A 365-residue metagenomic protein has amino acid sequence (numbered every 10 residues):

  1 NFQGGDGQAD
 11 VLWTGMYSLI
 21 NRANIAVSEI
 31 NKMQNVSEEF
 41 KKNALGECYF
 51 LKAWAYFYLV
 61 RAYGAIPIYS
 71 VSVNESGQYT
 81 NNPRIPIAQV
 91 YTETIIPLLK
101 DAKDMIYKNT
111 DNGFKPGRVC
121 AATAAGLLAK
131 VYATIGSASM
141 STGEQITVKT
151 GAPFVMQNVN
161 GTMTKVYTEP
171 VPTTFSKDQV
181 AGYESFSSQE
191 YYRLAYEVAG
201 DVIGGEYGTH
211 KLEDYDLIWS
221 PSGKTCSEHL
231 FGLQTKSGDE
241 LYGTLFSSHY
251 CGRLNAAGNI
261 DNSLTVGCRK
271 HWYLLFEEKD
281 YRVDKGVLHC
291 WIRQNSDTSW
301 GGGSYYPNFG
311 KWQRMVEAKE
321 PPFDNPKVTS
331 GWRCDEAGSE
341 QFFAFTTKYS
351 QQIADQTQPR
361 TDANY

Functional and structural regions predicted by a protein language model:
N1-Q3, I25-S28, V60-Y69, Y91-T92 (+2 more regions): Aromatic-residue-lined binding/catalytic grooves and analogous aromatic/hydrophobic interfacial grooves in multimeric
N1-W13, D201, G208-Y365: Elongated scaffold/linker segments in the mid-to-C-terminal portions of large proteins
N1-Y63, G77-R118, P322, S330-W332 (+1 more regions): Conserved, well-structured interaction surfaces
I66, N82-I85, V171, Y306 (+2 more regions): Intrinsic-disorder/low-complexity coil detector
Y69-G77: Short, conserved phosphate-binding/catalytic loop or strand-edge motifs used in phosphoryl-/nucleotidyl-transfer
